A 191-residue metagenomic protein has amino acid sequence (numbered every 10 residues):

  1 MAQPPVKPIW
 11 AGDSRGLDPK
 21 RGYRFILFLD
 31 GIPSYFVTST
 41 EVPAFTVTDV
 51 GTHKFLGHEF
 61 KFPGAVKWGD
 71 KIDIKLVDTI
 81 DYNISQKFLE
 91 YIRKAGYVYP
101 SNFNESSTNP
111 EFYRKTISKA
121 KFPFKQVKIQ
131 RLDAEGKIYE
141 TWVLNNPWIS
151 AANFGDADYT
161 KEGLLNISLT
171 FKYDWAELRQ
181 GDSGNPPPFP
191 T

Functional and structural regions predicted by a protein language model:
M1-T191: Glycine-rich, low-complexity intrinsically disordered segments
